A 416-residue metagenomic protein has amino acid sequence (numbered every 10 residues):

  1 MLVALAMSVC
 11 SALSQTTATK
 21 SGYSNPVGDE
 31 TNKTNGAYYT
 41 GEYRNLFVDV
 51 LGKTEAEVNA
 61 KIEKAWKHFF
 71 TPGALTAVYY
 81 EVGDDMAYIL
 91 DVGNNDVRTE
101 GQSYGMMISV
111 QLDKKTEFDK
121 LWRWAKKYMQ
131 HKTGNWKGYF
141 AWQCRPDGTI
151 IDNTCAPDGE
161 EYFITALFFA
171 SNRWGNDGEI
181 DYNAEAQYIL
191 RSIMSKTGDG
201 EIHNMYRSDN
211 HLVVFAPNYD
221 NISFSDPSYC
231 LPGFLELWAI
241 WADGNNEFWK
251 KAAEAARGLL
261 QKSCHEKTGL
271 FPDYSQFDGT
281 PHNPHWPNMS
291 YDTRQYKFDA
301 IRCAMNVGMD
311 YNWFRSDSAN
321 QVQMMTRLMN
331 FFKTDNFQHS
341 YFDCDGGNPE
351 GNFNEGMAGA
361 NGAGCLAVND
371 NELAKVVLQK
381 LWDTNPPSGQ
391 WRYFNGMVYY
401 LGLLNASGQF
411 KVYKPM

Functional and structural regions predicted by a protein language model:
M1-V9: Bacterial N-terminal signal peptides
A12-S14: Boundary at the C-terminal end of the N-terminal hydrophobic targeting segment
P26-K64, N95-T99, G134-K137, D152-D158 (+3 more regions): Extended ligand-binding clefts on enzyme/binding-domain cores
L51, E55, K61-G101, S109-D152: Internal amphipathic alpha-helical repeat/solenoid segments
N95-G105, T149-W174: Aromatic-rich carbohydrate-recognition surfaces in CAZymes
M106-D113, Y162-R173, G233-L237, M305-M309 (+2 more regions): Short glycine/serine- and small hydrophobic-enriched flexible loop segments
K120-K127, I151, T165-F169, A184-M194: Active-site-adjacent structural elements in enzyme catalytic domains
Q379-G389: Solenoid-like repeat scaffolds
